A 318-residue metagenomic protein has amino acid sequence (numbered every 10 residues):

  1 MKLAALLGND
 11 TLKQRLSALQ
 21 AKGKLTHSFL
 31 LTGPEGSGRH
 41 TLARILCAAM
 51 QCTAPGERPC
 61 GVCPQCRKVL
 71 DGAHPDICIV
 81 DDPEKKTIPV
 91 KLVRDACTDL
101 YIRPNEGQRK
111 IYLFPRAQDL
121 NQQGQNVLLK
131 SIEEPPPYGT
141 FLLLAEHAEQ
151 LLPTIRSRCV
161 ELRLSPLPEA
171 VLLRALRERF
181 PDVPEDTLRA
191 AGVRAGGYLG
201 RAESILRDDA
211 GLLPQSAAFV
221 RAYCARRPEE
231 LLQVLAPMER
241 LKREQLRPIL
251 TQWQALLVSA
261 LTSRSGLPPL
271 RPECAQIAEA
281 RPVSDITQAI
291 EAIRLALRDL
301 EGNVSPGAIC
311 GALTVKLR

Functional and structural regions predicted by a protein language model:
M1-A49, Q65-K68, P137-G139, E146-Q252 (+2 more regions): Charged, glycine-rich active-site and insertion segments that engage polyanionic ligands
K2-Q123, V127: Clamp-loader machinery-focused feature within the broader ASCE/P-loop NTPase space
R116-L120, I132, A148: Conserved Walker B
N126-L143: Conserved catalytic/switch belt of AAA+ P-loop NTPases
